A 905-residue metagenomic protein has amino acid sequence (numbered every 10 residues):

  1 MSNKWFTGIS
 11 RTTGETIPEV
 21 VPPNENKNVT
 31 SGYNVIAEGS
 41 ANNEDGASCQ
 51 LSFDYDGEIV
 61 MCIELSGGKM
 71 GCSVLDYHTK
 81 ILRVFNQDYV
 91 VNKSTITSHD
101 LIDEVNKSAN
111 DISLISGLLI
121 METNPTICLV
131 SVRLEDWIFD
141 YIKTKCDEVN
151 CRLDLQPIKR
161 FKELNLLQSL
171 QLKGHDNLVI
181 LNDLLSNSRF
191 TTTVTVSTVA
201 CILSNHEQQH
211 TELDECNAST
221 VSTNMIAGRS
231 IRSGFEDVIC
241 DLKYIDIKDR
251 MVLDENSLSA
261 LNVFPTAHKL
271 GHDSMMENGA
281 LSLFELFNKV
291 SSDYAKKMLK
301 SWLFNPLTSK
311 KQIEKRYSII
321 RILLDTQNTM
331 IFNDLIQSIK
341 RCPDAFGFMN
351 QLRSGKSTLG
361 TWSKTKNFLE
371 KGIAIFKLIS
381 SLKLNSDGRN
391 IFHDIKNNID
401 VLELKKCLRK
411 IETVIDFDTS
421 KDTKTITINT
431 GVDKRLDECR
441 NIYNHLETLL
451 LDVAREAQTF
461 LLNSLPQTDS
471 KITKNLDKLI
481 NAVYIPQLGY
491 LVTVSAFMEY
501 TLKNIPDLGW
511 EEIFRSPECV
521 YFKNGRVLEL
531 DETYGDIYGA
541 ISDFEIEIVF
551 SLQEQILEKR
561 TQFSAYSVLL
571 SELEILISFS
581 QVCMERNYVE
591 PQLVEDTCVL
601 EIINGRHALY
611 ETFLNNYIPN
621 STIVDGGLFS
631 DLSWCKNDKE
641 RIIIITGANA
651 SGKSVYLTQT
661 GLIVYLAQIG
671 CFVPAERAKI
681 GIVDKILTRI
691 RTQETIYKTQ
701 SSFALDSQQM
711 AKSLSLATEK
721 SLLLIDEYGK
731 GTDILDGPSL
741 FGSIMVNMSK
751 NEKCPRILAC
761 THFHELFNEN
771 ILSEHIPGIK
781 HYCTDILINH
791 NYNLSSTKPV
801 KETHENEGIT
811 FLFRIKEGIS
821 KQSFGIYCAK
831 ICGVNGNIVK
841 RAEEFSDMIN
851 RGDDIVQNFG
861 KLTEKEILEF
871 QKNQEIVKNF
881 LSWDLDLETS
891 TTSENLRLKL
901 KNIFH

Functional and structural regions predicted by a protein language model:
S2-I322, K340-N350, S357-T448, D452-R455: Charged catalytic and DNA/RNA-contacting regions of genome-maintenance and nucleic-acid-processing enzymes
E163-L164, E370-T448, N481-N524, E574-A648: Amphipathic heptad-repeat alpha-helical coiled-coil/stalk segments that mediate oligomerization, filament/stalk
T192, E499-L530, L576-F904: ATPase nucleotide-binding head domains, primarily ABC-like/P-loop NTPase cores
L213-I226, V238-K243, A457-Y484, Q581-N604 (+3 more regions): Long, charged, glycine-rich C-terminal linkers/tails
L323-M330, M349-K356, I379-K383, V453 (+5 more regions): Secondary-structure edge/capping motif, primarily at the C-terminal ends of alpha-helices and the immediately following
E512-E554: Extended, charged coiled-coil "arm/hinge" scaffolds of SMC/Rad50-like chromosome-maintenance ATPases and other large
S542-L593: Charged, surface-exposed helical/loop "interaction arms" that form contiguous linear patches used for dimerization
